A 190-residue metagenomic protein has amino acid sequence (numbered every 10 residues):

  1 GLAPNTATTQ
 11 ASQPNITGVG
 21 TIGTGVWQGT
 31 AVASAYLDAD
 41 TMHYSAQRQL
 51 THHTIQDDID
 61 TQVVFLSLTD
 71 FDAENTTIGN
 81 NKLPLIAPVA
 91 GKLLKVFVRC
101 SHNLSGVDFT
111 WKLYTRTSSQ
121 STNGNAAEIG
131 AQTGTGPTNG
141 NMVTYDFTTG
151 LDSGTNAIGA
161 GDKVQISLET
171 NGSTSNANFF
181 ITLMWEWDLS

Functional and structural regions predicted by a protein language model:
G1-A46: Fibrous stalk/shaft segments of extracellular and virion attachment machinery
A39-V89: Terminal (often C-terminal
Q47-Q56, T170-S190: C-terminal interaction-tip segments
G91-N103: A short beta-strand element within beta-rich, extracytoplasmic domains of secreted/secretory-pathway proteins
C100-D108, S119-S121, G172-N176: Extended, low-complexity, turn-rich repeat/linker tracts enriched in Gly/Pro/Ser/Thr and Asp/Glu that occur
W111-T117: Conserved aromatic beta-strand anchor motif in extracellular beta-sandwich/beta-rich domains
N125-S153: Extracellular carbohydrate recognition and processing domains and analogous Trp-centered ligand-binding platforms
S153-G172: Noncatalytic modules at the cell exterior or secretory-pathway interfaces, chiefly beta-strand-rich lectin/adhesion
